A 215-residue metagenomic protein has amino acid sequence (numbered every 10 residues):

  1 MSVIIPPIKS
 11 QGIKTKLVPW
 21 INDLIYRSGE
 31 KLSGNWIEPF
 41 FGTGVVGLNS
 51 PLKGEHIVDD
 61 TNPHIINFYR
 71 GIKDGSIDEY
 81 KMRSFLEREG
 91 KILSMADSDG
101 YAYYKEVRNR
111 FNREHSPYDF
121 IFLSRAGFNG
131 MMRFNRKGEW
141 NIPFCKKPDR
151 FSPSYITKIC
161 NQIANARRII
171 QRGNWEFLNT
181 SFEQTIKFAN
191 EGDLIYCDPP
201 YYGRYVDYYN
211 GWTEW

Functional and structural regions predicted by a protein language model:
M1-L24, E30, S76-Y196, P200-Y208: SAM-dependent nucleic-acid methyltransferase catalytic core
V18, I25, K31-K91, E214: Conserved S-adenosyl-L-methionine
Y208-W215: Short, surface-exposed loop/helix-turn segments at secondary-structure junctions that function as lids/hinges flanking
